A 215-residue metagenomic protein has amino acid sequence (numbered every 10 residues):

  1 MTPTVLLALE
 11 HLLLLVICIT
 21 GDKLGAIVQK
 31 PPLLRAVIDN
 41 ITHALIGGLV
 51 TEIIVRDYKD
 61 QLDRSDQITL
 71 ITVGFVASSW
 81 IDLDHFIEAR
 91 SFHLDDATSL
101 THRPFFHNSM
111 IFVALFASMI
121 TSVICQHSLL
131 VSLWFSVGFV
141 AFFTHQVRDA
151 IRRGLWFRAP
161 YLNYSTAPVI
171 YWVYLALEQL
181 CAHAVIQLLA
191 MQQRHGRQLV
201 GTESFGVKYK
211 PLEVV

Functional and structural regions predicted by a protein language model:
M1-V215: N-terminal membrane-targeting hydrophobic helices
